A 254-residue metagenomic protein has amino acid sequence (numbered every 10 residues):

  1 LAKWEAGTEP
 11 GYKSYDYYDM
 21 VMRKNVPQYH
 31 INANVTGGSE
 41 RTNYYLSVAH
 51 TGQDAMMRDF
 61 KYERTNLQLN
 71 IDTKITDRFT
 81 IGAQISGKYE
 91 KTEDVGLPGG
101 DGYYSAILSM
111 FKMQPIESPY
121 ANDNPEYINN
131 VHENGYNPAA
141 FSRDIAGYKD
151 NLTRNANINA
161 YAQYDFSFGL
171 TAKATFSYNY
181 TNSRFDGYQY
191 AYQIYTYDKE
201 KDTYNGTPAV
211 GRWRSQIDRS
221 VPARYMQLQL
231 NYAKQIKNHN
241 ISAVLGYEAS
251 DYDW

Functional and structural regions predicted by a protein language model:
L1-S14, N25, A55-Y62, N66 (+3 more regions): Surface-exposed loop/interface segments of Gram-negative outer-membrane beta-barrel transport/assembly proteins
D16-Y18: N-terminal entry motif of extracellular EGF-like repeats
V21-V26, V35-S39: Outer-membrane beta-barrel initiation region
N32-T36, S47, N70, N159-Y161 (+3 more regions): Outer-membrane beta-barrel architecture
G38-R41, T73-D77, Y164-L170, K234-K237: Outer-membrane beta-barrel strand-turn architecture
E40-Y44, E200-K201: Short coil-to-beta-strand
Y45-S47, G82: Periplasmic plug
V48-D54: Transmembrane beta-strand segments that form the barrel wall of outer-membrane beta-barrel proteins
